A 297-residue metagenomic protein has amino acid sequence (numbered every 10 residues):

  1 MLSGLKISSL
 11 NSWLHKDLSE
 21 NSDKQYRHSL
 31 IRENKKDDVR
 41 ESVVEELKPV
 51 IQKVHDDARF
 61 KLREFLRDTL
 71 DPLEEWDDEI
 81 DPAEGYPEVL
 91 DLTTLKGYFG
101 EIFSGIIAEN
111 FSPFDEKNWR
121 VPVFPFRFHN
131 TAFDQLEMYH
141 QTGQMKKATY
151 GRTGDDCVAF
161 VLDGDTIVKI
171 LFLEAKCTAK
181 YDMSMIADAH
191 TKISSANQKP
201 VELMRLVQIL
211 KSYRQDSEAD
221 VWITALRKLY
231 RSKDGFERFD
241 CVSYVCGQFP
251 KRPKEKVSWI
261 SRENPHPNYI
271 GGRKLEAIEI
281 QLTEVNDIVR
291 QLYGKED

Functional and structural regions predicted by a protein language model:
M1-I102, R290-D297: Nuclease-adjacent, charged terminal/linker segments that flank catalytic cores
M1-S9, D23, H28, K117-A132 (+2 more regions): Charge-enriched interaction surfaces
P87-Y150: Acidic-basic catalytic patches of nuclease active cores, encompassing PD-(D/E)XK and other metal-cofactor nuclease
A108, C157-A159, I170-C177: Conserved catalytic cores of phosphodiester-cleaving nucleases, focusing on short active-site segments
K117, D163-V168: Short, solvent-exposed loop/turn segments that connect beta-strands within catalytic domains and beta-strand-rich
Y150-A159, V221-L229: A Trp-anchored, charged/polar loop motif used as the substrate-binding/catalytic surface of acyl/ester-handling
T178-S261: Acidic, metal/cofactor-coordinating or nucleic-acid-engaging core segments within structured domains
E263-D297: Charge-rich, low-complexity intrinsically disordered segments
